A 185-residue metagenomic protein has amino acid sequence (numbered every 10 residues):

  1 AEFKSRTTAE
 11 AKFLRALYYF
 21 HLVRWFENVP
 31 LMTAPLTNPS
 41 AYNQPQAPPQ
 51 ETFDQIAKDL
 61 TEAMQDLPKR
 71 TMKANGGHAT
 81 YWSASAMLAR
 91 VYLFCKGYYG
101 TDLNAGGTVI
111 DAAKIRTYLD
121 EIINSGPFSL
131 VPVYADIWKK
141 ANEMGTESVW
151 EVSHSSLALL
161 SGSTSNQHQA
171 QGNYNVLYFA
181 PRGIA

Functional and structural regions predicted by a protein language model:
A1-A79, Y92-G107: Aromatic-anchored glycine-rich loop motif in surface-exposed flexible loops
T61-E62, H78-A185: An aromatic- and glycine-enriched ligand-binding surface/loop that stacks and positions planar moieties
